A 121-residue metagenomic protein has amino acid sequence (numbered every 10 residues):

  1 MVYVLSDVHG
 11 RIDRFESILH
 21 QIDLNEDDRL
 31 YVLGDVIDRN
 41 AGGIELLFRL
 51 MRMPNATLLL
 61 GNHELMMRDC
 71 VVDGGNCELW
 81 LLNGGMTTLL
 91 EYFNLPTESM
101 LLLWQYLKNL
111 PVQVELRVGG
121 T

Functional and structural regions predicted by a protein language model:
M1-F48: N-terminal active-site segment of His-dependent metallophosphoesterases
N40-T121: Active-site neighborhood of divalent metal-dependent phosphoester bond hydrolases
